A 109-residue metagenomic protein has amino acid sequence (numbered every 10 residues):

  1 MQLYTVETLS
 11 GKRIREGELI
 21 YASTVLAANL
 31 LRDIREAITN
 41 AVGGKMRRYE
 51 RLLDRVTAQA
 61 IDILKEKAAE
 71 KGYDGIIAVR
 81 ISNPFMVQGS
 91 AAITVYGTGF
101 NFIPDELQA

Functional and structural regions predicted by a protein language model:
M1-R32, A69-E70, D74, A91-A109: N-terminal presequence-like segments and the immediate start of the first folded domain
V6-L9, I81-M86: Short, solvent-exposed loop/turn elements at beta->coil junctions and helix N-caps that rim active or binding pockets
I20, D33-R80: Short, well-ordered alpha-helical segments
